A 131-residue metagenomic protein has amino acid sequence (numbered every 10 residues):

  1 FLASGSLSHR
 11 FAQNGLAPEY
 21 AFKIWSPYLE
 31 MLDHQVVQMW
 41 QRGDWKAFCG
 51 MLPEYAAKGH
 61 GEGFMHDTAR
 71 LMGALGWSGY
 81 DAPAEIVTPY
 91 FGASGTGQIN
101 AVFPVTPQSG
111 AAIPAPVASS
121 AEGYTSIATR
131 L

Functional and structural regions predicted by a protein language model:
F1-L7, L71: Beta-strand elements within well-structured catalytic alpha/beta cores of enzymes that handle phosphate/sulfate esters
R10: Active-site environment of divalent metal-dependent phosphoester hydrolases
Q13-R130: Flexible, D/E/H-enriched segments
